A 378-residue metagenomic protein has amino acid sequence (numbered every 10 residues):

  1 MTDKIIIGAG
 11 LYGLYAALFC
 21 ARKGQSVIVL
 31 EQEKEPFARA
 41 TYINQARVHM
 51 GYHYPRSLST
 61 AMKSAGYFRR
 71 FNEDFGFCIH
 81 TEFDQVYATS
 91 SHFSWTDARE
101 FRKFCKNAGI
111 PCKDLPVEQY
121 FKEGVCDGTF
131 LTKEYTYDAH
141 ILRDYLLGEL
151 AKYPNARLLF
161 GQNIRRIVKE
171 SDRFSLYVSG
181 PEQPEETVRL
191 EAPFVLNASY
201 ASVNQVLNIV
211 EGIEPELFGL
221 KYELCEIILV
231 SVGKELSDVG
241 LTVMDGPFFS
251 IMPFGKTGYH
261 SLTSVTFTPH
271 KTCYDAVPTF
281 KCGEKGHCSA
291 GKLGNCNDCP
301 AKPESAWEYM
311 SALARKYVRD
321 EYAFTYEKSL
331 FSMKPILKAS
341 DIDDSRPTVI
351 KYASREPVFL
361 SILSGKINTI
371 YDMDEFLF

Functional and structural regions predicted by a protein language model:
T2-I28: N-terminal Rossmann-like FAD-binding beta1-loop-alpha1 element of flavoenzymes
A21-Y42: Glycine-rich FAD pyrophosphate-binding loop
F37, E185-M244, F254-Y259, C282: Central helical "cap/lid" subdomain
Q45-G128: Dinucleotide-binding Rossmann-like beta1-alpha1 core, especially the glycine-rich loop that anchors the ADP
P55, T89-A98, T129-G148, A301-A306 (+1 more regions): Short beta-strand to alpha-helix junction loop
F130-L207, I370-F378: Helical element adjacent to the flavin cofactor pocket in flavoenzyme catalytic cores
I141, E308-F378: C-terminal catalytic lobe of FAD-dependent flavoproteins
K256-Y259, T268-M333: Flavin-binding catalytic cores
